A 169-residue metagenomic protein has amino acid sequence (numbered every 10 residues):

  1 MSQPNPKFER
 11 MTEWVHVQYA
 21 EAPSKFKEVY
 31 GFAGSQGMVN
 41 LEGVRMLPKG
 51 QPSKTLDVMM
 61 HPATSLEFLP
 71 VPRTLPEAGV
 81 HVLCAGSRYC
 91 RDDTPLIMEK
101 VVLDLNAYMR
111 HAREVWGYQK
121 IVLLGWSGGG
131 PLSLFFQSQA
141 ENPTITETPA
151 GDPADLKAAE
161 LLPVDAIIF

Functional and structural regions predicted by a protein language model:
S2-T55: N-terminal cap/lid segment of alpha/beta-hydrolase-fold proteins
S53, D57, V82-C84, D104-Y108: General structural concept
K54, M59-L66: Active-site glycine-rich loops that stabilize anionic/oxyanionic intermediates across multiple enzyme folds
A63, R88-V122: Catalytic nucleophile-loop/oxyanion-hole region of alpha/beta-hydrolase and closely related hydrolase-like folds
F68, R91-T94, L132-S133: Extracytoplasmic/secreted cell-surface and envelope-processing proteins
P70-T74: A short acidic, amphipathic alpha-helical/loop segment
L75-T94: Conserved alpha/beta-hydrolase
H111-E114, Q119-F169: Primarily recognizes the serine-hydrolase "nucleophile elbow" in alpha/beta-hydrolase and SGNH/GDSL folds
